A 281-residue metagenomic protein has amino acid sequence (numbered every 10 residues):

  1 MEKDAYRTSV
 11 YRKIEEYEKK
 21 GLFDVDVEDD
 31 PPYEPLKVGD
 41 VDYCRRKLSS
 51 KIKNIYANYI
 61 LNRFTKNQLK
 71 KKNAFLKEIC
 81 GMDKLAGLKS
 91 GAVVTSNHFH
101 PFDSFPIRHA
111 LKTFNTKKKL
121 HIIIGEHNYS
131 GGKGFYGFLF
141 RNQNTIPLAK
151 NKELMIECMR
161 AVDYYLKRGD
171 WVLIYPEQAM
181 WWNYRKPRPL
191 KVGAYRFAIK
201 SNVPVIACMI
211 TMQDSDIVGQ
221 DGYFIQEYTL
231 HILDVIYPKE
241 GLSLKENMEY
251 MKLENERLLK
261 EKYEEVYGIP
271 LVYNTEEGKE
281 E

Functional and structural regions predicted by a protein language model:
M1-D30, I156-E281: Non-catalytic C-terminal accessory region of glycerolipid acyltransferases and related lyso-lipid remodeling enzymes
M1-R108, R141-N142: Membrane-anchoring hydrophobic helices of lipid-metabolizing enzymes
Y56, I60, E153-L154, M251: Soluble or luminal CAZymes and related metallo-dependent hydrolases
T65-K66, K112, G137, V162 (+1 more regions): Short amphipathic alpha-helical segments and helix-helix/interface helices
L69-F75, L148-E153, N183-R185: Short, flexible loop segments at the rims of nucleotide/cofactor-binding pockets, characterized by
I79, I122, T145-P147, V205 (+1 more regions): Conserved beta-strand scaffold positions in the cores of enzyme catalytic domains, especially in NTP/NDP-utilizing
I79-M82, K133, I156-M159: Structural motif corresponding to alpha-helix initiation and N-cap regions
L88-K150: Catalytic core of membrane glycerolipid acyltransferases/transacylases, capturing the structured, soluble-facing
